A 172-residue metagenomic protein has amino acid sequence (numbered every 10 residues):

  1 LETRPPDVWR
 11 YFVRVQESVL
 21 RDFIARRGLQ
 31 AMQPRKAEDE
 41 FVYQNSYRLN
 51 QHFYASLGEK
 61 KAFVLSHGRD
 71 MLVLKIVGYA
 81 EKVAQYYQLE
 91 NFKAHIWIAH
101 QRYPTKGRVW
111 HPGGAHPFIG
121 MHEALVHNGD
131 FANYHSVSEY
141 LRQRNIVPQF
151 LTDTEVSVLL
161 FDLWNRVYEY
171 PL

Functional and structural regions predicted by a protein language model:
L1-L172: Conserved short alpha-helical segments that host acidic/polar catalytic motifs at enzyme active sites
